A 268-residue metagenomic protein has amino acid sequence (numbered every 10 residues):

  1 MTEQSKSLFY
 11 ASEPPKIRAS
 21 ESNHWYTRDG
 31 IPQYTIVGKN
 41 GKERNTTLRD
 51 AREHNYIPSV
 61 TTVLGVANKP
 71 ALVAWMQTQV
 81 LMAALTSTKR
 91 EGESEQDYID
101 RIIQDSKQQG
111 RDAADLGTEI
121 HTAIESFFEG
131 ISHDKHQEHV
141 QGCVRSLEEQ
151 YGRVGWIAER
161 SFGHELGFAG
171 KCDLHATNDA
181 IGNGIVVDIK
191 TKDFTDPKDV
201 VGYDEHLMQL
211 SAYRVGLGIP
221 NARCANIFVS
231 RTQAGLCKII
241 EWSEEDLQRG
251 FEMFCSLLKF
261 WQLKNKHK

Functional and structural regions predicted by a protein language model:
M1-A169: Metal-dependent nuclease catalytic cores that hydrolyze phosphodiester bonds in DNA/RNA, characterized by
W156-N265: Mg2+/Mn2+-dependent nuclease catalytic core
K268: Acidic, carboxylate-rich catalytic segments that either coordinate divalent cations
